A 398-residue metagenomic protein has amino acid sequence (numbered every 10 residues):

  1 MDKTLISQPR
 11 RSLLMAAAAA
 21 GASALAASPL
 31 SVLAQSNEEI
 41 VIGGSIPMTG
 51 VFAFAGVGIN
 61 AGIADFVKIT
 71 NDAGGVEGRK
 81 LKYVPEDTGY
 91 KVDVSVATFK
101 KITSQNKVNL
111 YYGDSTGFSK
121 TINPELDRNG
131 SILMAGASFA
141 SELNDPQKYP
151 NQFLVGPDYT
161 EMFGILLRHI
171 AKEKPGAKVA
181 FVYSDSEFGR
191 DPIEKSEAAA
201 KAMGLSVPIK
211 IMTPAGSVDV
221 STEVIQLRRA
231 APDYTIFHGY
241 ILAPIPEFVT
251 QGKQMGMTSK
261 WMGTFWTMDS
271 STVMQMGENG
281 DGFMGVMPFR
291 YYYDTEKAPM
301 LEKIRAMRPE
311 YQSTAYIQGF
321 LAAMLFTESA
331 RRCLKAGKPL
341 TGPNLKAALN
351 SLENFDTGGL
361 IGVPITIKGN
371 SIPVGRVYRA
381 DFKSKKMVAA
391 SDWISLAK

Functional and structural regions predicted by a protein language model:
M1-A27: N-terminal secretory signal peptides
I6, S28-G43: C-terminal segment of N-terminal export signals and the immediately downstream linker at the start of the mature
I40-I63, E86-D93, S115, V182-R190 (+1 more regions): Extracytoplasmic "Venus flytrap"
V41, F54-A61, A73-D145, V155 (+3 more regions): Beta-alpha junction/loop-to-helix N-cap segments that form part of ligand/metal-binding clefts
S95, V155-A177, R190, V218-S221 (+4 more regions): Hydrophobic alpha-helical segments within soluble ligand-binding/sensing domains
K107-K210, K260-M284: Extracytoplasmic ligand/sensor domains, especially the bilobed periplasmic-binding protein
V249-L321, D392-L396: Extracellular/periplasmic periplasmic-binding protein-like sensory domains
A306-Y316, T327-M387: Segments of small-molecule ligand-sensing domains
